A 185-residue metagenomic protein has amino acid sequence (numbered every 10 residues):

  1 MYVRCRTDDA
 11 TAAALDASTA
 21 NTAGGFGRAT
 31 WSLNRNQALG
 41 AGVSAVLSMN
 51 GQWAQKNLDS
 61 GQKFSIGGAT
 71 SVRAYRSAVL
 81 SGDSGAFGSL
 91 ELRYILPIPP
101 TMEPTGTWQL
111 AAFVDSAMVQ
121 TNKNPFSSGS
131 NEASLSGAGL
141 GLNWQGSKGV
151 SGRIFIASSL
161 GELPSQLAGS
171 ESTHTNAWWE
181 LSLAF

Functional and structural regions predicted by a protein language model:
M1-N122, S165-S170: C-terminal outer-membrane beta-barrel translocator/porin domains of Gram-negative envelope proteins and their
R35-Q37, L92-L96, W144-G146, S158 (+1 more regions): Residue-level signature of outer-membrane beta-barrel architecture
G42-A45, P99-P100, W144-I154: Repeated loop/turn-to-beta-strand initiation elements of outer-membrane beta-barrel proteins
A86, G106-L110, S134-L140, G146-G152 (+1 more regions): A short pocket-lining beta-strand/turn micro-motif at the edge of beta-sheets
S116-A138, Q145: Outer-membrane beta-barrel transmembrane domain signature
I156-E162, G169-E171: A short, acidic, flexible beta-alpha connecting loop/helix-capping segment that sits on the rim of active
S172-F185: Outer-membrane beta-barrel "beta-signal"
